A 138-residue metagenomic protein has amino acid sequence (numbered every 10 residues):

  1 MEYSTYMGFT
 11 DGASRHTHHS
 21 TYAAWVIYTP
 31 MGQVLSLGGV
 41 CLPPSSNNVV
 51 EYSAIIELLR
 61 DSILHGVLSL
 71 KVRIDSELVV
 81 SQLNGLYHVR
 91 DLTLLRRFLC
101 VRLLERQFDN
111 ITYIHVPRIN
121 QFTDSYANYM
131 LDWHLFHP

Functional and structural regions predicted by a protein language model:
M1, H137-P138: Short intrinsically disordered terminal tails
M1-V49, E57-L68: RNase H-like nuclease fold core
A13-H19, I56-N128, W133-F136: RNase H catalytic domain
N48-E51, L94: Short, conserved glycine- and acidic-residue-centered signature motifs in active-site or ligand-binding loops
